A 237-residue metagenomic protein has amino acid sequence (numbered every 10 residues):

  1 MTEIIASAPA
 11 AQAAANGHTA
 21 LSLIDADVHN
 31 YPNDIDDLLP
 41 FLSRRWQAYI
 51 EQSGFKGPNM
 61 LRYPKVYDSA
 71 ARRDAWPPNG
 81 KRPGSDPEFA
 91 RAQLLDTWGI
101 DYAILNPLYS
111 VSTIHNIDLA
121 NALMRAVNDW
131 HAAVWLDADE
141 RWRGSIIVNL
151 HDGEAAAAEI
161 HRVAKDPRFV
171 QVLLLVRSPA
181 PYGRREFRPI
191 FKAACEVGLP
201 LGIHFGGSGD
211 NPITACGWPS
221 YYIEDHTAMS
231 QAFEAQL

Functional and structural regions predicted by a protein language model:
M1-L237: Helix-coil boundary/capping segments in enzymes
